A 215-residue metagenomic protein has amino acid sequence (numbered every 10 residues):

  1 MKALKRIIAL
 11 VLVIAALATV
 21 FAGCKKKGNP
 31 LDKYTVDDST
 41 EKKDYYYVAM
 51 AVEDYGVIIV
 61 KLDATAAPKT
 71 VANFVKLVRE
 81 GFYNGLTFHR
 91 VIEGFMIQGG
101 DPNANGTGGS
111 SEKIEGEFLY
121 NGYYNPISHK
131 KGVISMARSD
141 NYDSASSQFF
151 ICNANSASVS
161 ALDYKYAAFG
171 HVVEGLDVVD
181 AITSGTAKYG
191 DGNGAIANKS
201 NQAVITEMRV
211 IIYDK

Functional and structural regions predicted by a protein language model:
M1-V11: Bacterial N-terminal signal peptides that target proteins for export
L12, A16-V20: Hydrophobic core
F21-K215: Cyclophilin-like peptidyl-prolyl cis-trans isomerases
